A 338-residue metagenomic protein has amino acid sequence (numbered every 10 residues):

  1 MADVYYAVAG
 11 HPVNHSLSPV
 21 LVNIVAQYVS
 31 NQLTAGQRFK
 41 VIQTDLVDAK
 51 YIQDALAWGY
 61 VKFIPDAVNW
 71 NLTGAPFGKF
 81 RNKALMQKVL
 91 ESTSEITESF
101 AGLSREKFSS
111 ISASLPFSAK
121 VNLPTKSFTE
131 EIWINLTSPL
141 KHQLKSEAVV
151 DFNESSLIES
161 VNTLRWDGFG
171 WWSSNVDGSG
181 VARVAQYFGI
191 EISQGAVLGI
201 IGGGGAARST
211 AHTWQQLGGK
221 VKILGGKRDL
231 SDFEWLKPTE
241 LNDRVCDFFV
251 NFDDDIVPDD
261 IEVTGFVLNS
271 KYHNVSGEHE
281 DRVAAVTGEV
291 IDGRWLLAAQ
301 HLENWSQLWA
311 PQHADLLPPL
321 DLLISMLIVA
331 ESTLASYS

Functional and structural regions predicted by a protein language model:
M1-V161, G293-L297, N304, L323-S338: N-terminal ligand-binding/catalytic initiation module
Y6, V197-L198, V267: Conserved hydrophobic helix-helix packing surfaces used for dimerization/oligomerization
G10-P12, N175-S179, A185-G219, I223-K227: Glycine-rich adenosine-cofactor-binding loop
S16, H142-L144, R228-E234, I256-D259 (+1 more regions): Short, charged/polar "capping" segments at the starts of alpha-helices and the immediately preceding loops
L123, K227-D247, D253-I261: Short acidic low-complexity segments
S138-P139, F249-V257, K271-Y272: Short glycine-/small-residue-rich Rossmann-like dinucleotide-binding loops
A148-Q194: Phosphate-binding beta-alpha-beta segment of Rossmann-like dinucleotide-binding domains, i.e., the NAD(P)
N162-W166, D260-A330: Rossmann-fold NAD(P)-binding glycine/threonine-rich loop
